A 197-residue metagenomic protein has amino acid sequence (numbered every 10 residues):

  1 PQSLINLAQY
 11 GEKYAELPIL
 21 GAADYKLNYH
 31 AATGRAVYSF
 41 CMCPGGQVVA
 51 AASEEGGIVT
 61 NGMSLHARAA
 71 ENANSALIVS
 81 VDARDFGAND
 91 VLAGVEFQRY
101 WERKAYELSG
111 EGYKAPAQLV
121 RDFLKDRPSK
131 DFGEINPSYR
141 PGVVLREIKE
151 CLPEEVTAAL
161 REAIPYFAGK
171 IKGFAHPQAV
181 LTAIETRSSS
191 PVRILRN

Functional and structural regions predicted by a protein language model:
P1-N197: Residues forming the flavin
